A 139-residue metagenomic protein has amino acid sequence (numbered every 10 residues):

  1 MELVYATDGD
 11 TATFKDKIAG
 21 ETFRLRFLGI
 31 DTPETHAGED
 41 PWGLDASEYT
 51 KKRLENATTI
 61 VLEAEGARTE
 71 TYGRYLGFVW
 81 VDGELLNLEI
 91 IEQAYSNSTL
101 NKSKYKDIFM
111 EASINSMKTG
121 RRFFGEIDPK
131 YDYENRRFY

Functional and structural regions predicted by a protein language model:
M1-Y139: Small beta-barrel nucleic-acid-binding modules, primarily SNase/OB-fold domains and secondarily Tudor-like barrels
